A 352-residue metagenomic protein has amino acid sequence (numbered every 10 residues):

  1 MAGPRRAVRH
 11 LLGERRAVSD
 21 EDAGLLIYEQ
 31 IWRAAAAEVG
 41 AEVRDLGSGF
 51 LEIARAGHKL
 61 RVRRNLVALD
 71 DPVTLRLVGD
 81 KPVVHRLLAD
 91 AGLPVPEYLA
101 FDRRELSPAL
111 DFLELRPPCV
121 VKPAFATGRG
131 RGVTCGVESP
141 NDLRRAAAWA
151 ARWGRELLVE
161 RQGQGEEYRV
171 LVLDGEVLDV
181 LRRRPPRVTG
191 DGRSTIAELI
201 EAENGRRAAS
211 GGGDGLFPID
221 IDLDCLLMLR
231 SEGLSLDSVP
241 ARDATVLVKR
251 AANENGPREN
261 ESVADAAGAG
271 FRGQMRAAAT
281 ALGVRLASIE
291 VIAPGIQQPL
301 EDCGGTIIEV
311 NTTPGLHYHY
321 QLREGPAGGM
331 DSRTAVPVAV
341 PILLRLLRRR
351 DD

Functional and structural regions predicted by a protein language model:
M1-R86, E105-S107: ATP-binding N-terminal substructure of ATP-dependent carboxylate-amine bond-forming enzymes
L11-G13, A251-P257, V310-P314: Short acidic (Asp/Glu) and glycine-rich catalytic loops that position anionic groups and cofactors
E52-V62, K122, R169-D179, Q297-Y318: A short beta-strand motif that forms the metal-chelation/ATP-contact edge of phosphoryl-transfer active sites
L60-R64, L69-D220, G268-R272: Active-site nucleotide/adenylate-binding loops and adjacent lid/helix of ATP-dependent enzymes
V121, L157, A287-I289, I308: Hydrophobic faces of well-ordered beta-strands that scaffold small-molecule active sites in alpha/beta enzyme cores
W149, W153, E203-Q297: A long amphipathic alpha-helix within ATP-dependent nucleotide-binding catalytic cores
R193-L236, A327-D352: Active-site "cap" helix and flanking loop/linker of ATP-utilizing ligase/carboxylase catalytic domains
E259-A266, T280-L286, A293-D352: C-terminal active-site "lid" helix and adjoining low-complexity regulatory extension at the edge of ATP-using catalytic
